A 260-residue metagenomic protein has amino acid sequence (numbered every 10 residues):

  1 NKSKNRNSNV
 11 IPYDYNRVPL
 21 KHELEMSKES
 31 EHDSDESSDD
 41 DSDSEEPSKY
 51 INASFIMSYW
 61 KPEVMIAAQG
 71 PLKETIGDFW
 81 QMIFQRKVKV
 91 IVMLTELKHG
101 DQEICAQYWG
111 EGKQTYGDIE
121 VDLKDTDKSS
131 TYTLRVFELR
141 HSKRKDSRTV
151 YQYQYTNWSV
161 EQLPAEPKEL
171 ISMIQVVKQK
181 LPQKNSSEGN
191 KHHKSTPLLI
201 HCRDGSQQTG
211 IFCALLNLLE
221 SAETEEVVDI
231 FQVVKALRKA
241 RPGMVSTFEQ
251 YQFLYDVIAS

Functional and structural regions predicted by a protein language model:
N1-S260: Cys-based phosphatases of the PTP/DUSP/CDC25 superfamily and their flanking regulatory architecture
